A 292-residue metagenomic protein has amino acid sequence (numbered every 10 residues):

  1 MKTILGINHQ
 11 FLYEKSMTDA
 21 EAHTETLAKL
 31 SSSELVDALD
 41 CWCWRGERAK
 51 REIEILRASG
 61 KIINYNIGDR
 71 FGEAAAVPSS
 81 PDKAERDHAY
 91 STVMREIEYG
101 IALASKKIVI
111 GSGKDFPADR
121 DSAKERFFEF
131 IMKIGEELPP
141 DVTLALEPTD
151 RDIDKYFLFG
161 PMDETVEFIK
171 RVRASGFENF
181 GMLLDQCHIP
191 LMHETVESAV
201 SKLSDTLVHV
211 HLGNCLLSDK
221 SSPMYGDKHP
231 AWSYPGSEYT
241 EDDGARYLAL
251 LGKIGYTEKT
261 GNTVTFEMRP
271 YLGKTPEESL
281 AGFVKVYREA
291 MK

Functional and structural regions predicted by a protein language model:
M1-R95, I101, F177-N179, A281-K292: N-terminal pre-domain/capping segments
T3-H9, D37-C41, I63-I67, I108-I110 (+4 more regions): Hydrophobic faces of well-ordered beta-strands that scaffold small-molecule active sites in alpha/beta enzyme cores
E14-D19, A38-R51, F116-A118, D152-L158 (+4 more regions): Acidic-and-aromatic substrate-binding clefts and catalytic sites of carbohydrate-active enzymes
M17-A20, S79-A84, D119, F159-M162 (+2 more regions): Gly/Pro-rich active-site loop or hairpin
H23-T24, A49, R86-V93, F127 (+6 more regions): Aromatic/hydrophobic pocket-lining residues that form the small-molecule binding cavity in soluble enzyme cores
L56-N64, D119-I131, L158-R171, E197-T206 (+1 more regions): Short, electropositive alpha-helical surface patch
A58-G72, F128-P140, V166-V172, T240-I254: Alpha-helix-loop-beta-strand connector modules within alpha/beta enzyme cores
S79-G181, E278, G282: Active-site acidic/histidine proton-transfer and metal-coordination neighborhood in alpha/beta enzyme cores
